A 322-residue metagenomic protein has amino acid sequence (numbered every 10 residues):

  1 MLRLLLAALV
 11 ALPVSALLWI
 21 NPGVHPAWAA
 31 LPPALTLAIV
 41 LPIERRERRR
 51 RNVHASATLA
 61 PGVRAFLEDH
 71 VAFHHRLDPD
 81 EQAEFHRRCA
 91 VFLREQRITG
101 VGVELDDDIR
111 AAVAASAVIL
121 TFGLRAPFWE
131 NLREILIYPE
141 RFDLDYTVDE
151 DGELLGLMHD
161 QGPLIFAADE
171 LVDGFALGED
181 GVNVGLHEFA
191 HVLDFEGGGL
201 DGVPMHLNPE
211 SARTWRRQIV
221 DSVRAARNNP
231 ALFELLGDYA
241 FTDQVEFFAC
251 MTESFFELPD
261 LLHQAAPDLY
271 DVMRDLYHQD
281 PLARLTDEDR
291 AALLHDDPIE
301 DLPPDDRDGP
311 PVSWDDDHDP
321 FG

Functional and structural regions predicted by a protein language model:
M1-L4, A115-L124, E140-Q161, F166 (+3 more regions): Metalloprotease/metallohydrolase-associated module, dominated by Zn2+-dependent proteases
L2-W19: Canonical alpha-helical transmembrane segments of integral membrane proteins
A16-A29: Membrane-interfacial hairpin junctions
W28-V53: Transmembrane alpha-helices and immediately adjacent membrane-cytoplasm interface residues in multi-pass integral
R51-R64: Elongated extramembrane "stalk/tether" segments
P61-G100: Acidic, Ser/Thr-rich low-complexity segments on the non-lumenal side of membrane proteins
D78, D180-G197, A249: Active-site recognition of the HExxH zinc-binding catalytic motif
L93-R125: Active-site acidic/histidine clusters and adjacent loop/turn architecture that either coordinate catalytic ions
